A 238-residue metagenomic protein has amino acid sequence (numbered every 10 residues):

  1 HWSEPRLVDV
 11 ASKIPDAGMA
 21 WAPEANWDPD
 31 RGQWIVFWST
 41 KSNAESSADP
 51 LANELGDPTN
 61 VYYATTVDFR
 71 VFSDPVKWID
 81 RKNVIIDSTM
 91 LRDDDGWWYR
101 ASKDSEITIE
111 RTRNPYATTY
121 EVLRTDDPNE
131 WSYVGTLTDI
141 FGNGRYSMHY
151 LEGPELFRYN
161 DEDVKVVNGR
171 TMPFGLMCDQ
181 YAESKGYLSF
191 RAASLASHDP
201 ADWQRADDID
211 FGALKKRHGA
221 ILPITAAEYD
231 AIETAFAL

Functional and structural regions predicted by a protein language model:
H1-L238: Carbohydrate-active catalytic/glycan-binding domains of CAZyme proteins, especially the secreted or lumenal ectodomains
